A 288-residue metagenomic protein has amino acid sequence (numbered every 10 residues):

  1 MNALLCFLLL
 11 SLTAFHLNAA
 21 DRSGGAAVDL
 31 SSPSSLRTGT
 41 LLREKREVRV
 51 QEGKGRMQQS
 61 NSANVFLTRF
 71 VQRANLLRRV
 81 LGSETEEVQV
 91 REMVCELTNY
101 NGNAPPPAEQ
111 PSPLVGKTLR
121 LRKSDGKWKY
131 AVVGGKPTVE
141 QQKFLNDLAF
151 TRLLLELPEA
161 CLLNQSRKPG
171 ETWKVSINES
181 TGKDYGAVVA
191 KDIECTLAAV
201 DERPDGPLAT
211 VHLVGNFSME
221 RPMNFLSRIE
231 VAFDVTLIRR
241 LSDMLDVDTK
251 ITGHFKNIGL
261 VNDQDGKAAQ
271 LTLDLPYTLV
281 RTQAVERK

Functional and structural regions predicted by a protein language model:
M1-N2: N-terminal hydrophobic targeting signals that begin at the initiator methionine
L5-A14: Bacterial N-terminal signal peptides
A20-K288: Signature of exported/secreted
